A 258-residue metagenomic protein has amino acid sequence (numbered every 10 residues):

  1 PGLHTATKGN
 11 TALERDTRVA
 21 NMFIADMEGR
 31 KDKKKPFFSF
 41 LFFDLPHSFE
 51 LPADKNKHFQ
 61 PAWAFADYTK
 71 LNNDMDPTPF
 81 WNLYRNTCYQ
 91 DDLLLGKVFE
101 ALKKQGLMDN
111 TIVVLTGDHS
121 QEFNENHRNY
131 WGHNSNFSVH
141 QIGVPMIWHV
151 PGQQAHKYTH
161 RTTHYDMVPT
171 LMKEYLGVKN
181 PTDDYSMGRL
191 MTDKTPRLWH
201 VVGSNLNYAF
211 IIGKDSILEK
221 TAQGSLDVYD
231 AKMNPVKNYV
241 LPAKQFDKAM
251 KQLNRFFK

Functional and structural regions predicted by a protein language model:
P1-D67: Active-site-proximal alpha/beta segments of enzymes that process anionic O-linked groups
E14, T78-Q90, N136-I142, Q153-P169 (+1 more regions): A short beta-strand-to-alpha-helix junction
A20-E28, A64-T111: A long, amphipathic alpha-helix that forms part of the scaffold/cap immediately adjacent to metal-dependent active
D32-S39, L107-V113, I212-S216: Loop/turn elements at helix/coil->beta-strand transitions in domains of secreted/extracellular proteins
P36-D44, C88-D91, L95-V98, T111-S120 (+3 more regions): Beta-strand elements within well-structured catalytic alpha/beta cores of enzymes that handle phosphate/sulfate esters
P46-P52, Q121-E125, E219-K220: Short catalytic/ligand-binding loop motif for oxyanion handling, primarily in non-cytosolic enzymes, centered on
K103, L107-P151: Histidine-centered active-site microenvironments of extracellular/periplasmic hydrolases and transferases
K103-G106, V150-K258: Membrane-interface soluble catalytic domains
